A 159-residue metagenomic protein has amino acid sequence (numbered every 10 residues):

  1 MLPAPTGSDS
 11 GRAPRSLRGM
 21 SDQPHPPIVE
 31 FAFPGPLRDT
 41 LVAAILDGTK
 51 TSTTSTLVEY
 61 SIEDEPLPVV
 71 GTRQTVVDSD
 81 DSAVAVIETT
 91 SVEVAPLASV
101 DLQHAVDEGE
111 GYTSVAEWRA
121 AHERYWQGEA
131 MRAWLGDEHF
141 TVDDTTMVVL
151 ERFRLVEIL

Functional and structural regions predicted by a protein language model:
M1-V86, V92-L159: Mixed-charge, low-complexity intrinsically disordered regions
